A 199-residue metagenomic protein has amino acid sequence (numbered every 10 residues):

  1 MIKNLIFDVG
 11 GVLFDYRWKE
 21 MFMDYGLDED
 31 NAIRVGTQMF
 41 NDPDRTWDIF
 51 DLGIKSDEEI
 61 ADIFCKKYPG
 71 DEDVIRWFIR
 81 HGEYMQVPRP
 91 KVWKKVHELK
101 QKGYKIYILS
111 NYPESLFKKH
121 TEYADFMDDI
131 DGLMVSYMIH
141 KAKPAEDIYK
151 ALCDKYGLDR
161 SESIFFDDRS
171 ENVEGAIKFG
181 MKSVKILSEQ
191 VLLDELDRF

Functional and structural regions predicted by a protein language model:
M1-D42, K178-F179, L192: Active-site neighborhood of HAD-like aspartate-dependent phosphohydrolases
M1-K3, F7, P113-E114, K118-F199: Asp-based, Mg2+/Mn2+-dependent phosphohydrolase catalytic module
E20, R45, E59, I63 (+5 more regions): Alpha-helical elements of Rossmann-like donor-binding domains used by nucleotide-donor carbohydrate transfer enzymes
F22, M39, I60-C65, F78 (+2 more regions): Hydrophobic alpha-helical core bundles mediating ligand binding, dimerization, or RNAP-core interactions
L27-M39, P69-R80, R160: Short, surface-exposed acidic
W47-W77: A metal-dependent, Asp-based hydrolase signature
D73-Y107, K118, E146: Short, acidic loop-to-helix structural element flanking the phosphoryl-transfer center in phosphate-processing enzymes
S110: Conserved phosphate-coupling serine/threonine residues in phosphotransfer and NTP-handling enzymes
